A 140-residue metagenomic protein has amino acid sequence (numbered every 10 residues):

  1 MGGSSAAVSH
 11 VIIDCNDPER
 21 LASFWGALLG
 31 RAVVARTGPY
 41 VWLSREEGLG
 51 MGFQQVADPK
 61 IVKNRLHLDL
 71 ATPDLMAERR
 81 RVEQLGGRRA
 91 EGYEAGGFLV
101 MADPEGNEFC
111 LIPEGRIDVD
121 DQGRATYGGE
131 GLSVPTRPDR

Functional and structural regions predicted by a protein language model:
G2-I13, W42-S44, L49-Q54, E83-R140: Vicinal oxygen chelate
G3, K60-V62: A generic structural micro-feature
V8, K63-H67: Eukaryotic phosphotyrosine signaling hubs
I12-D14, D69-P73: Short hydrophobic/aromatic beta-strand micro-patches that form the beta-sheet surface supporting nucleotide- or nucleic
D17-A32, E78-Q84: Amphipathic alpha-helical segments
L29-R36, G86-G92: Short secondary-structure junctions
Y40-V41, D69: Catalytic beta/alpha-barrel core
V56-D58: A charge-rich, low-complexity, intrinsically flexible signal that marks solvent-exposed coils, linkers, repeats
